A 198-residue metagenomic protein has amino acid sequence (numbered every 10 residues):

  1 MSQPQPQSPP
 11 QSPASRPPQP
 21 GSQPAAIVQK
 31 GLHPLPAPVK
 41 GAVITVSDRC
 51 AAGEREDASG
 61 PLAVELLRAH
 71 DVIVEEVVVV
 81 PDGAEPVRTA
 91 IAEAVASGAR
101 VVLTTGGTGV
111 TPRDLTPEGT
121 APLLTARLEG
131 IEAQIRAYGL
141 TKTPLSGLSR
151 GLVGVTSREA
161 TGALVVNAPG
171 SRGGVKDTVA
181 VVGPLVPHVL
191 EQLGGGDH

Functional and structural regions predicted by a protein language model:
M1-H198: Non-catalytic beta/alpha edge segments that cap or flank active sites
